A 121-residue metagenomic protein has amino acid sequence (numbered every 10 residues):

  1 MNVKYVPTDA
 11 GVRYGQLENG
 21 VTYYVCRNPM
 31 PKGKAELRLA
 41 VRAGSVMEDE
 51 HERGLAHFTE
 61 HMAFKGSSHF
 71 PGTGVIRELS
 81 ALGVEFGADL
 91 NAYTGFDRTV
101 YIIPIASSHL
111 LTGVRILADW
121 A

Functional and structural regions predicted by a protein language model:
M1-K32: N- or domain-start disorder-to-order transition segments that initiate the globular core
E36-P104, S108-T112: M16/MPP (pitrilysin/insulinase) zinc-metallopeptidase core fold and M16-derived inactive scaffolds
V114-L117: Divalent-metal coordination cores built from histidine and acidic residues
D119-A121: A common structural junction motif
